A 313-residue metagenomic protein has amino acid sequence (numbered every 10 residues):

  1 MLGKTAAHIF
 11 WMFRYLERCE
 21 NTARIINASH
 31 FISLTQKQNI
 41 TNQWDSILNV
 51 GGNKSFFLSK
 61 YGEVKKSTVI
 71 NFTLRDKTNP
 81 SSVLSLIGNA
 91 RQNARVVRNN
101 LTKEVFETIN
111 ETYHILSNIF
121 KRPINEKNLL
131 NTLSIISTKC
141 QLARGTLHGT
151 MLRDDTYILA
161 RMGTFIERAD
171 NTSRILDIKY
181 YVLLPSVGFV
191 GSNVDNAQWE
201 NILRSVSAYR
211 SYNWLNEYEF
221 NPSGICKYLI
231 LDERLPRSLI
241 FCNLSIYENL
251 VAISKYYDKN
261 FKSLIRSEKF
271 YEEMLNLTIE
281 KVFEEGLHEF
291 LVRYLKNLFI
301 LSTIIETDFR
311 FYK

Functional and structural regions predicted by a protein language model:
M1-K313: Alpha-helical transmembrane segments and their helix-helix packing motifs
